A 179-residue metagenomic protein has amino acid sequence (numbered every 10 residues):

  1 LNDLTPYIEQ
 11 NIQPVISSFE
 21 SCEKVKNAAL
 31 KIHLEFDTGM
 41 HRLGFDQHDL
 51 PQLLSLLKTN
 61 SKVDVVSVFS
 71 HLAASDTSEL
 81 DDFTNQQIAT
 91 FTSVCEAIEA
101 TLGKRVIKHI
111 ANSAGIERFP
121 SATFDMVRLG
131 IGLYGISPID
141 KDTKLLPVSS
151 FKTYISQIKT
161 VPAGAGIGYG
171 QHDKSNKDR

Functional and structural regions predicted by a protein language model:
L1-I12, I16-V25, L30, R118: N-terminal active-site wall of soluble small-molecule enzyme domains
L4-T5, E99, D173: Short secondary-structure boundary/capping segments
Y7, L146-V148, N176-D178: Short coil/turn motifs at beta-sheet boundaries
A28-L30, T38-P162: Active-site loop/helix belt of alpha/beta enzymes
K152-R179: Functionally critical, mid-to-C-terminal surface segments that flank or help form catalytic/ligand
